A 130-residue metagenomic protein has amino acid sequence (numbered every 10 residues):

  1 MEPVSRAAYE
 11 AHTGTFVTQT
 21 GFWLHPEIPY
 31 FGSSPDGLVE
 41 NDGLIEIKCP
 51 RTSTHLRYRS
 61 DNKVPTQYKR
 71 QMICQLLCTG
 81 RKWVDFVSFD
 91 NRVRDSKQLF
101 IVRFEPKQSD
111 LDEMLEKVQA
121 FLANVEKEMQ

Functional and structural regions predicted by a protein language model:
M1-Q130: Accessory terminal regions of nucleic-acid processing enzymes
